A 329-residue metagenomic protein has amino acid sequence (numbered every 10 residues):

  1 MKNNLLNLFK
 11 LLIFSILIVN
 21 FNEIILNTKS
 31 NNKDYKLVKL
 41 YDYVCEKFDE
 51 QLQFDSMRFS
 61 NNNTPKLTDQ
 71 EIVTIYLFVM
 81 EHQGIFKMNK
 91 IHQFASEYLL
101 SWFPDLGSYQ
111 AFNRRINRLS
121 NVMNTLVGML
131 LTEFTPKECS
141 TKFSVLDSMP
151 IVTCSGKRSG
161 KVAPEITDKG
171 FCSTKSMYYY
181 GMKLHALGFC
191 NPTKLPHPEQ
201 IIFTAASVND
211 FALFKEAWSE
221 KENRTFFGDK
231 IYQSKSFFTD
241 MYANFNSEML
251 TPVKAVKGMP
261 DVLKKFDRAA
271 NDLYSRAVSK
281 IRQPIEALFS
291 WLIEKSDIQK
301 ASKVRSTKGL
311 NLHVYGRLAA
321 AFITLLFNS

Functional and structural regions predicted by a protein language model:
K2-S329: Short alpha-helical elements
